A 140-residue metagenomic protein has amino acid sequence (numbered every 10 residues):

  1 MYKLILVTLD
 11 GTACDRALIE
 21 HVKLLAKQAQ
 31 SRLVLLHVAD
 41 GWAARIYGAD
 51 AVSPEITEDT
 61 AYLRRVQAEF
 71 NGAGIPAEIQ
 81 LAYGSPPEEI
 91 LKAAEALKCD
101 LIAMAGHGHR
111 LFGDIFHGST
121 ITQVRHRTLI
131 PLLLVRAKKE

Functional and structural regions predicted by a protein language model:
M1-A17, H126-E140: Intrinsically disordered or low-complexity boundary/linker segments at protein termini and domain junctions
K3-A49: Small/aliphatic-rich secondary-structure junction motif
L36, E78-A82, L133: General small-molecule cofactor/ligand-binding pocket signal
H37-V38, A105-H107, R136-A137: Short secondary-structure boundary segments
A51-P54, A96-K98, T120-T122: Short, hinge-like loop/turn segments at secondary-structure boundaries
V52-R64: Short, surface-exposed alpha-helical segments at coil->helix boundaries
A68-I102, K139-E140: Structural beta-alpha unit
A105-H126: Glycine-rich, Arg-bearing micro-motifs that act as flexible, cationic patches
